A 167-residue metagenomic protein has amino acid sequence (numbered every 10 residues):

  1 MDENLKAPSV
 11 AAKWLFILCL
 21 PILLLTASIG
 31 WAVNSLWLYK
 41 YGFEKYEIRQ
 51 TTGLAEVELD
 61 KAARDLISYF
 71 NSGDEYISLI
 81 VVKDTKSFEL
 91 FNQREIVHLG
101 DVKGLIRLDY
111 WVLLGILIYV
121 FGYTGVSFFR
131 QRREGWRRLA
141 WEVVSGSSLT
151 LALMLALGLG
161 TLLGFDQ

Functional and structural regions predicted by a protein language model:
M1-L38: Hydrophobic secretory-pathway targeting helix
D2-L15, I116-L163: Juxtamembrane interface at the cytosolic side of transmembrane helices
L15, C19, V102-D109, V143-S147: Loop-to-transmembrane-helix entry motif
L20, L24, Y110-F121: Hydrophobic alpha-helical transmembrane segments of multi-pass integral membrane proteins
G30-T52: Alpha-helical transmembrane signal-anchor/signal-peptide segments
T52-G73: Short extracytoplasmic
S72-I116: Individual transmembrane alpha-helix segments
L99, G160-Q167: Membrane-interfacial interhelical loops
